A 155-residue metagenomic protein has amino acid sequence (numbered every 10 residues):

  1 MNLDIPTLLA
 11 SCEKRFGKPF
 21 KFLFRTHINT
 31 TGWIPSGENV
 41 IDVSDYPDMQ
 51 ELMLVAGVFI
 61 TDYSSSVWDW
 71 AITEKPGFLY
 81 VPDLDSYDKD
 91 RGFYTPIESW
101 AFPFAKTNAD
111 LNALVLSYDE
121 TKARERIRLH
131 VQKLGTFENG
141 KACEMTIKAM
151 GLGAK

Functional and structural regions predicted by a protein language model:
M1-P35, A142-E144: Conserved catalytic-core segment of nucleotide-activated headgroup transferases in glycan assembly
T7, D110-A113, M145, A149: Alpha-helical elements of Rossmann-like donor-binding domains used by nucleotide-donor carbohydrate transfer enzymes
K18-P19, V55, T73: Structured helix-beta-strand junction loops
L23-W68: Donor nucleotide-activated moiety binding/catalytic core segment of transferases that use nucleotide-activated donors
I34-S36, S65-G135: Catalytic binding pocket for nucleotide-activated donors in carbohydrate/polymer assembly enzymes
I41-S44, P103, G135-E138: Pocket-edge positions in alpha/beta enzyme catalytic cores
V55-V58, S117, A149-L152: Residues within well-ordered alpha-helical secondary structure of globular protein domains
E138-K155: C-terminal alpha-helical cap of glycosyltransferases
